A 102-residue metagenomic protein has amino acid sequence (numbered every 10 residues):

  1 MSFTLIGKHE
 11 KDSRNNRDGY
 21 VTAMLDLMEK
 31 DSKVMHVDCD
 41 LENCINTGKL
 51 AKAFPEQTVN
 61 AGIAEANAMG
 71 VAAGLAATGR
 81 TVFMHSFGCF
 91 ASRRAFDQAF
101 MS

Functional and structural regions predicted by a protein language model:
M1-S102: Thiamine diphosphate
